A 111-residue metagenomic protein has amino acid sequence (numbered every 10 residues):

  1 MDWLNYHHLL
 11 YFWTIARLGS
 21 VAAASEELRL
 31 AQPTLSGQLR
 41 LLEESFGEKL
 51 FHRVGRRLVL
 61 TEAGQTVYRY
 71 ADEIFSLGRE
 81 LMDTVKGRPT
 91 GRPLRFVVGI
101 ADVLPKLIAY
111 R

Functional and structural regions predicted by a protein language model:
N5-H8, Q32, G64: The N-cap/first-turn positions of alpha helices within or immediately adjacent to helix-turn-helix DNA-binding domains
H8-I15, V67: Short alpha-helical "packing" element that flanks the helix-turn-helix/winged-helix DNA-binding module
L10, G37-Q38, H52: Base-recognition residues in the alpha-helical recognition helix of bacterial helix-turn-helix
W13-A31: Short helix-boundary/capping micro-motifs
A24, L42-E43: Conserved amphipathic alpha-helical core elements
P33, G37, E80, G91-R111: N-terminal winged-helix
E43-E62: A short LG(V/I)-centered, amphipathic sequence patch enriched for acidic residue(s) preceding the LG motif
S45-F46, V67-P89: Alpha-helical linker/hinge and terminal dimerization helices associated with HTH transcriptional regulators
